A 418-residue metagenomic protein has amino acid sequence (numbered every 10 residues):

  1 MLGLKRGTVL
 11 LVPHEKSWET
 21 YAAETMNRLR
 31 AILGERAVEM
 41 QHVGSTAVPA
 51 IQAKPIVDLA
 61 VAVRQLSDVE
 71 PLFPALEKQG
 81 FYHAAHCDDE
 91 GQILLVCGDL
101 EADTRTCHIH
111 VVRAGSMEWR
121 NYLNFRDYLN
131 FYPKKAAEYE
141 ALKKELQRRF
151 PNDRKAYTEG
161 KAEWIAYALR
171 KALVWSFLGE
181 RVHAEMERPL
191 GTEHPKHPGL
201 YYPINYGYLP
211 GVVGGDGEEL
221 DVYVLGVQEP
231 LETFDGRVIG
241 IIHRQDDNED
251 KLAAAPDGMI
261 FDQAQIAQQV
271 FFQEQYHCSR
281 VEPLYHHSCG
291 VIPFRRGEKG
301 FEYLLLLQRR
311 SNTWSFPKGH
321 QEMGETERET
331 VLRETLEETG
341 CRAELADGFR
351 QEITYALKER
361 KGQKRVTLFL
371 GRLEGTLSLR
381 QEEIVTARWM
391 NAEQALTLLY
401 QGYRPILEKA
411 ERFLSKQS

Functional and structural regions predicted by a protein language model:
M1-Q41, A166, R170-W175, K416: Helical scaffold of the NTase/Pol beta-like nucleotidyltransferase catalytic core
R28-E70: Active-site nucleotide-donor binding segment shared across nucleotidyl transfer reactions
V48-I51, V96-A102, V213, Q351-R365: Acidic pyrophosphate-coordinating catalytic loop
D58, G319-K409: Unchanged
F81-M117: Conserved catalytic core of two-metal-ion nucleotidyltransferases
M117-V174: Catalytic cores of NTP-dependent nucleotidyl/adenyl transfer enzymes across multiple folds
K171-V281: Feature detects long, helix-prone N-terminal segments enriched in hydrophobes
E282-F316: N-terminal strand-loop-strand
